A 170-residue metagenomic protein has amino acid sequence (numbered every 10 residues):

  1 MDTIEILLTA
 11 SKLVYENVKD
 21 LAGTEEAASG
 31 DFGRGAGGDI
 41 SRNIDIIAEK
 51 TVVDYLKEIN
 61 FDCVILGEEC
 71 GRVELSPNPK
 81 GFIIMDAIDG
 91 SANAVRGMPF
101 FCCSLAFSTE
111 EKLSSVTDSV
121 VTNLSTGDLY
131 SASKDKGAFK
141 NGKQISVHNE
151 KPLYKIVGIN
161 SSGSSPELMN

Functional and structural regions predicted by a protein language model:
M1-I88: N-terminal subdomain of lithium-sensitive/metallo-dependent phosphomonoesterases centered on the IMPase/IPPase/PAP
Y15-E16, V95, L124, G137: Charged, amphipathic alpha-helical interaction segments
A36, A48, R96-M98, N149: Solvent-exposed, flexible loop/coil residues
D54, V95-M98, A132: Hydrophobic alpha-helical membrane-insertion segments
E74-L75, A92-V95, L129: Conserved protein kinase catalytic core
F82-T109, S119-V121: A generic, well-ordered mixed alpha/beta core segment in the N-terminal half of proteins
S104-N170: Acidic beta-strand-loop-alpha-helix segment within the catalytic core of divalent metal-dependent phosphate-processing
